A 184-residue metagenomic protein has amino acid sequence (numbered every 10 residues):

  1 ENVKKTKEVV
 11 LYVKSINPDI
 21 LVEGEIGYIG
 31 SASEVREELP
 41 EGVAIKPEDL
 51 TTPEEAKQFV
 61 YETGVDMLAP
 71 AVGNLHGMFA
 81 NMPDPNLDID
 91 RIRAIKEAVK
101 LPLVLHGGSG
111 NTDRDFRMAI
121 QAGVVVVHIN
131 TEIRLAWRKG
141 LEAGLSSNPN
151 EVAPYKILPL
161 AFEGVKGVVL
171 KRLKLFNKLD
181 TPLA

Functional and structural regions predicted by a protein language model:
E1-V99, D113-I129, L135, K139-A143 (+1 more regions): Alpha/beta enzyme core
P102: Active-site-adjacent substrate-binding region of metalloamidase/peptidase-like peptide-processing proteins
L105-G107: Thr-Gly-centered strand-to-loop micro-motif
G144-A184: Extended, intrinsically disordered, low-complexity segments
